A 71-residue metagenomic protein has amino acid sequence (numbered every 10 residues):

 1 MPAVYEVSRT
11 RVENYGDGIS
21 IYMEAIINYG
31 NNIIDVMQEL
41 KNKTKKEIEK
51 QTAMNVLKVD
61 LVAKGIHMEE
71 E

Functional and structural regions predicted by a protein language model:
M1-I26, V62-M68: Short edge beta-strands and adjacent turn/loop segments
N14, N28-N32, N42, N55: Detector for Asparagine
S20-Q38: A short interface-forming secondary-structure element
I33-T52: Short, non-transmembrane amphipathic alpha-helical segments
K50-M68: A short amphipathic beta-strand at an alpha->beta junction
E71: Flexible lysine-rich "adenylation lid" loop at the C-terminal edge of ANL adenylation domains
